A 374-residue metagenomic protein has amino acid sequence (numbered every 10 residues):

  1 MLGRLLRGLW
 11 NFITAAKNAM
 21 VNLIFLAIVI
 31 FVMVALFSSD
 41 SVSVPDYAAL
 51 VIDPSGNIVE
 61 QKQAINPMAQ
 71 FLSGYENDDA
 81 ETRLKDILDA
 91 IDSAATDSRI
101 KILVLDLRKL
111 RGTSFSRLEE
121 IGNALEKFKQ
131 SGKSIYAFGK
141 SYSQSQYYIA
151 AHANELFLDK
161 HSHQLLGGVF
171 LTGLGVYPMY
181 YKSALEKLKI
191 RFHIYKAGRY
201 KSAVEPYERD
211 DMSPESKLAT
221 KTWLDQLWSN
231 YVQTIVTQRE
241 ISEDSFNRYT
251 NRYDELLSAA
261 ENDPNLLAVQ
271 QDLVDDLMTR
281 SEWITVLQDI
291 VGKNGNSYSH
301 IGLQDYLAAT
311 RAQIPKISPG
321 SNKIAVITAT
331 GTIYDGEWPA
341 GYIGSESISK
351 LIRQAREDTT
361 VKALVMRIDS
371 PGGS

Functional and structural regions predicted by a protein language model:
M1-L257, Q288-S374: Small-residue-centered hinge/linker elements
Q146, P264-N265: Short, hydrophobic alpha-helical packing/hinge segments within bilobed ligand-binding/sensory domains
L156-L158, V274-R280: Short acidic-hydrophobic, aromatic-tinged amphipathic segments that line or gate anion-handling sites
